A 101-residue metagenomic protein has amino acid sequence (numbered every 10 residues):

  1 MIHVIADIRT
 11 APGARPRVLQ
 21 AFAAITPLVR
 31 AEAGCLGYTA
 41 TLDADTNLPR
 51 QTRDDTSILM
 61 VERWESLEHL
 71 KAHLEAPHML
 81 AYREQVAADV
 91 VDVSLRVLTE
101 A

Functional and structural regions predicted by a protein language model:
M1-I2, A101: Absolute protein N-terminus
I2-R9, T39-L74: Short, well-ordered beta-strand segments in beta-rich or mixed alpha/beta enzyme and ligand-binding folds
A11-G13, L67, E100: Generic structural motif
A14-A40, H78-Y82, V86: Short amphipathic alpha-helical segments
P16, A33, T56, L67 (+2 more regions): Generic N-terminal initiation segments characterized by hydrophobic and/or small/turn-forming residues
T39-T56, A81-A101: Glycine-rich beta-strand-turn "strand-cap" elements at beta-sheet edges
